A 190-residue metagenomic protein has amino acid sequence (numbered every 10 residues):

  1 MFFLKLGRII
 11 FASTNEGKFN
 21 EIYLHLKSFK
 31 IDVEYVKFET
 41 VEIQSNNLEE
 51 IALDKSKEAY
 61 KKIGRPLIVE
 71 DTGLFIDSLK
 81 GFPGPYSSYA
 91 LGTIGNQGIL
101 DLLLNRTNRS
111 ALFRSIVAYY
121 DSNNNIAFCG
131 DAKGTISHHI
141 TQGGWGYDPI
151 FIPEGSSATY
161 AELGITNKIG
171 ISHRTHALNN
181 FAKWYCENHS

Functional and structural regions predicted by a protein language model:
F2-I10, G17-S190: Anionic-ligand binding patches
